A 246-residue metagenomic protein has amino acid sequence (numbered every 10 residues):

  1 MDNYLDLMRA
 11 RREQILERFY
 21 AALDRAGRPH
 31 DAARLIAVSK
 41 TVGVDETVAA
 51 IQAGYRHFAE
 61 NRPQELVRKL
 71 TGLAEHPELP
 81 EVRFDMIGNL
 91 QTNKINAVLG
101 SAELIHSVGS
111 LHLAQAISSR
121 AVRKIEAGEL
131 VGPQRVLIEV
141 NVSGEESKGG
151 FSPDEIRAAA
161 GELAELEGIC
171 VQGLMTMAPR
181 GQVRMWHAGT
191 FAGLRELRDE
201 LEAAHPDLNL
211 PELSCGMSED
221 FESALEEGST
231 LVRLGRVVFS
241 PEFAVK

Functional and structural regions predicted by a protein language model:
M1-F221, L225-E227, F239: Conserved alpha/beta-domain cores
H106, S229-K246: Gly/Pro- and small hydrophobic-enriched strand-loop and loop-to-helix capping segments that sit at the rims
